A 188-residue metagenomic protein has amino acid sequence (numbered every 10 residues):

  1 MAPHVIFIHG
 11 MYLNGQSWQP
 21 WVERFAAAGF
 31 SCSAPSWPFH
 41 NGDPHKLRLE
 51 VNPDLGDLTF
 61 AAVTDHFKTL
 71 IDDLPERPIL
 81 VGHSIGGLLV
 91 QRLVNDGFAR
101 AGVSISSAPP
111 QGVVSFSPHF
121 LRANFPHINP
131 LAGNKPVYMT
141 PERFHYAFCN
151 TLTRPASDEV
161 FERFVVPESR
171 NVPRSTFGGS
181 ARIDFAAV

Functional and structural regions predicted by a protein language model:
P3-G10: Short beta-strand element of the alpha/beta-hydrolase
G10-N14, S84: Active-site glycine-rich loops that stabilize anionic/oxyanionic intermediates across multiple enzyme folds
F25-E50: Conserved alpha/beta-hydrolase
A61-P78: Conserved acidic catalytic loop of the alpha/beta-hydrolase fold
V81-G86, V90: Gly/Ala-rich beta-loop-alpha elbow adjacent to hydrolase catalytic centers
F98-N134, N171-A181: Flexible "cap/lid" loop of the alpha/beta hydrolase fold
N134-V188: Alpha/beta-hydrolase
